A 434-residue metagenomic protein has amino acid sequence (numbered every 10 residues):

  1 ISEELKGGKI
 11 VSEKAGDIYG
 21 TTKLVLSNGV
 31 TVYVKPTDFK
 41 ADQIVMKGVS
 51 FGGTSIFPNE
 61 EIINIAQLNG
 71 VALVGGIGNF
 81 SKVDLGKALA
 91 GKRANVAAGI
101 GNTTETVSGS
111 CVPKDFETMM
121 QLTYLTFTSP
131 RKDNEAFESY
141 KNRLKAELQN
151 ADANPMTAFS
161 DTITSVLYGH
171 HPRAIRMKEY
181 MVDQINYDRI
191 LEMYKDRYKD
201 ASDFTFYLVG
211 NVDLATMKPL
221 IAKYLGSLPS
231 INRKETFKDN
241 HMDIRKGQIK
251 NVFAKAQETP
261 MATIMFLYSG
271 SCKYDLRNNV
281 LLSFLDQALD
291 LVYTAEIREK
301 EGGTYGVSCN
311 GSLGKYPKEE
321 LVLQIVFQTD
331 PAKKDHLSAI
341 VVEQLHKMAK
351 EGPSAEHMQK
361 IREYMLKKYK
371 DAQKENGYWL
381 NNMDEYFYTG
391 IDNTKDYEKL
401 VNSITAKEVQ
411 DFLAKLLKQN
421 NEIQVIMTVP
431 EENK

Functional and structural regions predicted by a protein language model:
I1-N59, T205-Y207, V212-A256, T263 (+3 more regions): Proteolytic maturation boundary segments
Y33, K40-S129, S139-Q149, N154-D183 (+4 more regions): M16 family metallopeptidases and their MPP-like homologs
D133-S139, R233-E235: Conserved short beta-strand edge segments in small beta-sheet-based binding/regulatory domains
Y198-K199: Flexible, low-complexity linker/tail segments at the boundary of structured domains
L289-Y293: Short Ser/Thr-interspersed hydrophobic loop/turn segments at strand-loop and sheet-helix junctions that line or gate
